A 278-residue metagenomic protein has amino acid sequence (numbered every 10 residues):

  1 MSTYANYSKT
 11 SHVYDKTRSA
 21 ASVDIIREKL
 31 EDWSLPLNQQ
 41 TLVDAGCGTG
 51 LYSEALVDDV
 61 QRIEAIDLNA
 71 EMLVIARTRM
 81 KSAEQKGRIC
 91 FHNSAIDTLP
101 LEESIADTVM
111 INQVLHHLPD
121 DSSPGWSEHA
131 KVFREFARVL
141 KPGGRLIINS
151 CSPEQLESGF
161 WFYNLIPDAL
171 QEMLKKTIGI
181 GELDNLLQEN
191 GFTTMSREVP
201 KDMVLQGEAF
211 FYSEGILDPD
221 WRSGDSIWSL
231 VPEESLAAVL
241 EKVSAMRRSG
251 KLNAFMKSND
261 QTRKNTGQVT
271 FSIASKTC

Functional and structural regions predicted by a protein language model:
M1-N38, L51, I75, S82-E84: Conserved class I S-adenosyl-L-methionine
V43, T49-T98, K131: Class I SAM-dependent methyltransferase SAM/SAH-binding core
D97-V109: A short acidic, Gly/Pro-enriched loop at the edge of an enzyme's catalytic core that lines a small-molecule cofactor
T108-S127: A short SAM/SAH-binding and catalytic strip from SAM-dependent methyltransferases
S127-P142: A short glycine-rich, Lys/Arg-flanked "PGG" loop and its adjoining helix->strand segment in the class I
R145-L174: Conserved class I S-adenosyl-L-methionine
K175-N190: Short alpha-helix
S196-C278: Conserved Class I S-adenosyl-L-methionine
